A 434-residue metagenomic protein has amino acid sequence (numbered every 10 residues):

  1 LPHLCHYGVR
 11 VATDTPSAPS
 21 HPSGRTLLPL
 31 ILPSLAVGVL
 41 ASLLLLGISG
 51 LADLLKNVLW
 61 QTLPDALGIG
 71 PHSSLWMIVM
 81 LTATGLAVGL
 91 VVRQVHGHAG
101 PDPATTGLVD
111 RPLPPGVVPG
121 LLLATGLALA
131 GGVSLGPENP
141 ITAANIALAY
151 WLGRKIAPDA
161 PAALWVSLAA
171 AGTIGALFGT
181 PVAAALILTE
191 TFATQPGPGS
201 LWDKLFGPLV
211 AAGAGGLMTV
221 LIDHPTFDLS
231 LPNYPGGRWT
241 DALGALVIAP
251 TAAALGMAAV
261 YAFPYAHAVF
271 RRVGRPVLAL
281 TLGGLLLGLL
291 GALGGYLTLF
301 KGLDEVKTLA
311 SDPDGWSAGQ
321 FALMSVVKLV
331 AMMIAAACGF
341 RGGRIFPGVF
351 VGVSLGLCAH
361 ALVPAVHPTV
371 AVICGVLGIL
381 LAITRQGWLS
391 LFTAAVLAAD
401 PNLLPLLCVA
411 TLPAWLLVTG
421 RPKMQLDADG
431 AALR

Functional and structural regions predicted by a protein language model:
P2-R434: Alpha-helical transmembrane segments and immediately membrane-proximal extracytoplasmic
